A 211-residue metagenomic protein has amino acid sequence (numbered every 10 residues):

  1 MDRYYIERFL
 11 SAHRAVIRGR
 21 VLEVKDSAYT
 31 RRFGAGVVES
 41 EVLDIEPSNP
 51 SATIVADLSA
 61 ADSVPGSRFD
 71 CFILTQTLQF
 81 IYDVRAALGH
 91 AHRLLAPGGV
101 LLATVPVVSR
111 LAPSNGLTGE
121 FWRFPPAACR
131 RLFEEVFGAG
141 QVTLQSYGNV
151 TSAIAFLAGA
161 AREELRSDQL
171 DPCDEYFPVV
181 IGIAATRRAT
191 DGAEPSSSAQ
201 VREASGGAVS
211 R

Functional and structural regions predicted by a protein language model:
D2, A12, V38, T143-R211: A C-terminal cap/extension of S-adenosyl-L-methionine-dependent methyltransferases that defines the acceptor-substrate
R8, A12-D62: Class I SAM-dependent methyltransferase SAM/SAH-binding core
S27, P106-L111, R123, S146-S152: Short "lid" loop at the C-terminus of a central beta-strand within the Rossmann-like core of SAM-dependent
S59-F72: A short acidic, Gly/Pro-enriched loop at the edge of an enzyme's catalytic core that lines a small-molecule cofactor
D70-Y82: A short SAM/SAH-binding and catalytic strip from SAM-dependent methyltransferases
R85-P97: A short glycine-rich, Lys/Arg-flanked "PGG" loop and its adjoining helix->strand segment in the class I
G98-P106: Conserved beta-strand signature within the Rossmann-like core of class I S-adenosyl-L-methionine
P113-L132: Acceptor-substrate binding/catalytic loop of class I
